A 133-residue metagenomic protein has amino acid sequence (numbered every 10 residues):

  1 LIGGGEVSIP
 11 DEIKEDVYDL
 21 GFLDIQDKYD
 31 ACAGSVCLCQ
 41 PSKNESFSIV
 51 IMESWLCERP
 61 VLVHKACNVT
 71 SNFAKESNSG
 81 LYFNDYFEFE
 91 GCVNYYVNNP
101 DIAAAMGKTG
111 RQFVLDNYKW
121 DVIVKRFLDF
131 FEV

Functional and structural regions predicted by a protein language model:
V7, W120-V133: C-terminal alpha-helical cap of glycosyltransferases
S8-Y29: Nucleotide-activated donor-binding/catalytic signature segment of Leloir-type glycosyltransferases, i.e., the conserved
P10-D11, M52, A66-S77, L81-Y82: Short acidic/histidine- and often glycine-rich active-site loop of Leloir-type glycosyltransferases that engages
Y29, F47, M52-L56, T70-N72: Short alpha-helical segment that forms part of, or immediately flanks, the ligand-binding pocket in carbohydrate-active
K43: Aromatic "clamp/platform" in nucleotide-sugar-dependent glycosyltransferases that forms part of the donor/acceptor
P60-H64: Short hydrophobic beta-strand element within catalytic cores of glycosyltransferases and related nucleotide-activated
E76-F87, Y95-P100: Conserved acidic donor-binding segment of nucleotide-sugar-dependent glycosyltransferases
Y95, I102-D116, R126: A short, well-ordered alpha-helix in the C-terminal region of glycosyltransferases
